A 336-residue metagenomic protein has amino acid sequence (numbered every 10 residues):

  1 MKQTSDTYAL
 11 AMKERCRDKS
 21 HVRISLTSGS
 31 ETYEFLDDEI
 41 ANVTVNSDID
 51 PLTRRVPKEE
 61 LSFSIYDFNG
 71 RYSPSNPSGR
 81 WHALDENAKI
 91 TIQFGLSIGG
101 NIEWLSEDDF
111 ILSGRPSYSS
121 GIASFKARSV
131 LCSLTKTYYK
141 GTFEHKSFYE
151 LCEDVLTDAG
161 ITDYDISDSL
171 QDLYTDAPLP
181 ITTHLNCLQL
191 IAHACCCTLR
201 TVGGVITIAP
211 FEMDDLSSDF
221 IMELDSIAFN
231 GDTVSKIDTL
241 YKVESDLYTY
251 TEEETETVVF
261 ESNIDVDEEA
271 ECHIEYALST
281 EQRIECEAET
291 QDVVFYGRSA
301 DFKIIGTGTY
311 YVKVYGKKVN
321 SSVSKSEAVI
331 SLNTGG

Functional and structural regions predicted by a protein language model:
M1-K146, D154, D158, D176-P180 (+4 more regions): Assembly/oligomerization scaffold segments
S129-L131, P210, E223: Helix N-cap / beta->alpha transition motif
L151, T157, T162-L173: Hydrophobic, small-residue-rich alpha-helical packing segments that form membrane-like cores
N186, R200-G203, E212, D238-K242: Hydrophobic, helix-prone linear segments
C196-S218: Extended amphipathic alpha-helical segments with heptad-repeat/coiled-coil character used for oligomerization, fusion
D214-D246, Y250, T309-G336: A short, polar beta-strand/turn micro-motif
